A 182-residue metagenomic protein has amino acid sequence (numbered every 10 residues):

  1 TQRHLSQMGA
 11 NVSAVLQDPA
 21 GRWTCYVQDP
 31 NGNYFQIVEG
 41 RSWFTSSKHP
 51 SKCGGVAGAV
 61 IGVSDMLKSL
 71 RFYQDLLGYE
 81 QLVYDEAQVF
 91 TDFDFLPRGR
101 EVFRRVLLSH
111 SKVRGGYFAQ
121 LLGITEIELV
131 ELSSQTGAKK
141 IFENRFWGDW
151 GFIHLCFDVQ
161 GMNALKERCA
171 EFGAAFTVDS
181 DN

Functional and structural regions predicted by a protein language model:
T1-F44, H49-V63, L67: Hydrophobic, ordered structural segments
T1-S6, R22-Q28, G55-S64, L108-S109 (+2 more regions): Vicinal oxygen chelate
A10, D18-P19, V159, L165-K166 (+2 more regions): Catalytic cores of nucleotide-enabled group-transfer and carboxylate-activating enzymes in metabolic and assembly-line
V15, A59, L155, D179-S180: Generic beta-strand hydrophobic packing signal
Q17, G62-E126, A164, E171-G173: Core segments of cupin and vicinal oxygen chelate
S42-S47, V89-F93, R114-G116, T136-F142: A short, acidic/glycine-rich surface segment
D85, E131-S134, S180: Long, histidine/aromatic-enriched segments associated with O2/redox biology
